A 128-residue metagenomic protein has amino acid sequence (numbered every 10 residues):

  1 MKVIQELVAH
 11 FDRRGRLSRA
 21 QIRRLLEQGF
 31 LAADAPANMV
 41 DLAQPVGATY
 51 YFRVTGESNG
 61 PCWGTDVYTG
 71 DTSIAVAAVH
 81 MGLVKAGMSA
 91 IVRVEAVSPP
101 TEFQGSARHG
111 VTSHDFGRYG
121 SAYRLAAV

Functional and structural regions predicted by a protein language model:
M1-R23: Membrane-proximal basic amphipathic "stem/tether" segments
R23-V128: Mitochondrial intermembrane space
